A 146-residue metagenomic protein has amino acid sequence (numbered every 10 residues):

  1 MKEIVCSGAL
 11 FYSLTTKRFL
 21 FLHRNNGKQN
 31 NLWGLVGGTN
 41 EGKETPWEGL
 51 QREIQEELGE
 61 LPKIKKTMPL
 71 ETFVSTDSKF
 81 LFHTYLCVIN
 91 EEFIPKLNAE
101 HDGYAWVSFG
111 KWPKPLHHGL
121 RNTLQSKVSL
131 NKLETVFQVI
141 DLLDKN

Functional and structural regions predicted by a protein language model:
M1-F19, V36: Conserved N-terminal beta-strand and adjoining loop/helix that marks the start of the Nudix/MutT-like hydrolase domain
I4-V5, E71-P95, A99-E100, A105-K111 (+1 more regions): Active-site-adjacent beta-strand/loop module that shapes the phosphate/pyrophosphate-binding cleft
F11-S13, H23, V88-I89: Residue-level signal for short segments within beta-strands and strand-turn junctions of well-structured beta-sheet
L14-T16, G27-K28, S78, E100: Short strand-connecting beta-turns/loops that link adjacent beta-strands
K17-E56, E60: Conserved Nudix-box catalytic region and its N-terminal flanking loop in Nudix hydrolases and closely related
L61-E71: A short coil-to-beta-strand element that immediately follows conserved catalytic motifs
K111-T123: Short acidic, Gly/Pro-enriched loop/turn segments at secondary-structure junctions
R121-N146: Charged phosphate-binding loop/patch that engages nucleotide di/tri-phosphates or the phosphate backbone of nucleic
